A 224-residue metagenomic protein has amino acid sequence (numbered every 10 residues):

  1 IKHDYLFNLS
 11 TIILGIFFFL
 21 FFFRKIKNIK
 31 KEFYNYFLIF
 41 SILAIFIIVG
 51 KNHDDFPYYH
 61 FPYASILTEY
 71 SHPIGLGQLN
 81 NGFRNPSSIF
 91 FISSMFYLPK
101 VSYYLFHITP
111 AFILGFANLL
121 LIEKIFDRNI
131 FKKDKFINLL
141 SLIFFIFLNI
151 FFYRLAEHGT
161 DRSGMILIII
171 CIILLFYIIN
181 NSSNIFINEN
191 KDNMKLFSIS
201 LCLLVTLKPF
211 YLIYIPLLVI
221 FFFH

Functional and structural regions predicted by a protein language model:
I1, F152, N193-P209, I213-F221: Membrane-interface alpha helices of multi-pass inner-membrane proteins
I1-K27: Membrane-embedded, hydrophobic transmembrane alpha-helices
L6-L9, T109, I113, L139 (+2 more regions): Multi-pass, polyprenyl lipid-linked donor-dependent membrane glycosyltransferases
I16-F21, S93, L119-E123, I168-N181 (+2 more regions): Hydrophobic transmembrane alpha-helices
F18-F19, F33-D55, I146-N149: Transmembrane signal-anchor helices characteristic of membrane glycosylation enzymes that use polyprenol
E32-Y36, I130-S141, E189-L196: Membrane-interfacial loop-to-transmembrane alpha-helix junctions, especially the N-terminal start
L43-F136, L155-E157: Active-site lumenal/periplasmic loops and adjacent helix-entry segments of GT-C-fold, multi-pass membrane
I130, C171-N193: Membrane-interface transmembrane helices that cradle and orient dolichyl/undecaprenyl
